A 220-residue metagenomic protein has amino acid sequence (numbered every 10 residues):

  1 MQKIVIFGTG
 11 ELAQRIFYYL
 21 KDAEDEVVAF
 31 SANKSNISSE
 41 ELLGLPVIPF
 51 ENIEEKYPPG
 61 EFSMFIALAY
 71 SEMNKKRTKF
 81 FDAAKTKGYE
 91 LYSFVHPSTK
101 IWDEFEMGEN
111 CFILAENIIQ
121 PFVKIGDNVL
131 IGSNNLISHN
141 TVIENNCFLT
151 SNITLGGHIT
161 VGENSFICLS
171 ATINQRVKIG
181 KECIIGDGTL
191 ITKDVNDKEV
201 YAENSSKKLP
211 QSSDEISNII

Functional and structural regions predicted by a protein language model:
M1-P58: Hydrophobic, well-ordered beta-alpha structural blocks that scaffold small-molecule cofactor pockets
Q2, F62, K181: Nucleotide donor/acceptor-binding cores
T9, A32-N33, A69, H96 (+1 more regions): Cofactor-binding loop segments of dinucleotide-utilizing enzymes, especially the Rossmann-like FAD- and NAD(P)+-binding
E11, N204-K208, E215: A short, acidic, flexible beta-alpha connecting loop/helix-capping segment that sits on the rim of active
Q14-Y18, K75, K193, P210: Alpha-helical elements of the RecA-like P-loop NTPase motor core of helicases
S38-H96, K100: Phosphate-bearing ligand-interacting subdomains that bind or position ATP/ADP/UDP/GDP/NAD(P) or nucleotide-linked
S93-L209: Structural signal for interior beta-strand "rungs" in well-ordered beta-sheet cores of soluble enzyme domains
T192, L209-I216, I220: Short C-terminal tail/terminal secondary-structure segment of NAD(P)H-dependent dehydrogenase/reductase domains
